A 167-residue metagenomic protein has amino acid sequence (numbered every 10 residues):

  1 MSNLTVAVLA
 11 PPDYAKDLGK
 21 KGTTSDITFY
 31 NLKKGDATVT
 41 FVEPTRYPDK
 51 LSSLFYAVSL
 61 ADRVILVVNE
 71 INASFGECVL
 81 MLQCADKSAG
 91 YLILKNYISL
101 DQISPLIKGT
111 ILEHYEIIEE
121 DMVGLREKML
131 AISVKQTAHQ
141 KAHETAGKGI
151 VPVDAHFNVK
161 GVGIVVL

Functional and structural regions predicted by a protein language model:
M1-F41, R46: Conserved G1/Walker A P-loop phosphate-binding module
T5, A57, G161-G163: Glycine-centered small-residue hotspots that permit tight backbone geometry or close packing
V6-V8, F41, I65-L66, L92 (+1 more regions): Hydrophobic beta-strand residues in large extracellular and virion-surface proteins
P11-P12, P44, V68-E70, N96 (+1 more regions): Fold-independent oxyanion-binding glycine-rich loops and adjacent beta-strand/coil segments at enzyme active sites
K16-D17, L100-Q102, L125-E127: Switch/connector loops and helix/strand junctions flanking conserved nucleotide-binding motifs in nucleotide-processing
Y30-K33, L51-I117: Conserved C-terminal guanine-recognition region of P-loop GTPase G domains, centered on the G4
V42-S53, C78-V79, K148-G163: Beta-strand/loop-dominated core regions that host nucleotide or nucleotide-derived cofactor-binding catalytic loops
P105, G109-L167: Conserved catalytic-core segments of large NTP-driven translation/proteostasis enzymes
